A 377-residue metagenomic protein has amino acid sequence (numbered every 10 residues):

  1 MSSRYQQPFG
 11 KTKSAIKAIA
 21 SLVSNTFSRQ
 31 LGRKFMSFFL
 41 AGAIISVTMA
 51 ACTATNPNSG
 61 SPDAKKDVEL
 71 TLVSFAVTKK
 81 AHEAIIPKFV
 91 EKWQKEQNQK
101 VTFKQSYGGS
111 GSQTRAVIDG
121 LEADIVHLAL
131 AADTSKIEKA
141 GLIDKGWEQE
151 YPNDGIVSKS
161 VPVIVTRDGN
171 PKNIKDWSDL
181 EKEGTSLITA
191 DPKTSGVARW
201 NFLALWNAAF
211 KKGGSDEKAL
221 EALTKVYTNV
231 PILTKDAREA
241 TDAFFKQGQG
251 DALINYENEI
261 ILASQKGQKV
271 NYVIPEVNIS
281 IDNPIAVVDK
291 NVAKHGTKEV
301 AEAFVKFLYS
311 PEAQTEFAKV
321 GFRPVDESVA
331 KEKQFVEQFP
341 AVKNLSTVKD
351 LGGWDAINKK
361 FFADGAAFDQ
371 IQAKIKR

Functional and structural regions predicted by a protein language model:
S2-R4, V292-R377: Extracellular/periplasmic juxtamembrane helices and adjacent flexible linkers that interface with membrane partners
Y5-F39: Bacterial N-terminal signal peptides that target proteins for export
T48-A51: C-terminal motif of bacterial Sec signal peptides marking the signal peptidase cleavage site
T53-T194, A367-R377: N-terminal segment of the mature folded domain
P87-Q97, S178-A243: Ligand-binding cleft/hinge of the Venus flytrap
L130, D191, E257-N258, V320: Short secondary-structure boundary segments
G169-K175, T194, N207-S215, N291-A301: Short helix-loop capping/hinge motifs at secondary-structure junctions, enriched in acidic/polar residues
K212-V277, P284: Ligand-binding pocket segment of bilobal, Venus flytrap-like solute-binding proteins
